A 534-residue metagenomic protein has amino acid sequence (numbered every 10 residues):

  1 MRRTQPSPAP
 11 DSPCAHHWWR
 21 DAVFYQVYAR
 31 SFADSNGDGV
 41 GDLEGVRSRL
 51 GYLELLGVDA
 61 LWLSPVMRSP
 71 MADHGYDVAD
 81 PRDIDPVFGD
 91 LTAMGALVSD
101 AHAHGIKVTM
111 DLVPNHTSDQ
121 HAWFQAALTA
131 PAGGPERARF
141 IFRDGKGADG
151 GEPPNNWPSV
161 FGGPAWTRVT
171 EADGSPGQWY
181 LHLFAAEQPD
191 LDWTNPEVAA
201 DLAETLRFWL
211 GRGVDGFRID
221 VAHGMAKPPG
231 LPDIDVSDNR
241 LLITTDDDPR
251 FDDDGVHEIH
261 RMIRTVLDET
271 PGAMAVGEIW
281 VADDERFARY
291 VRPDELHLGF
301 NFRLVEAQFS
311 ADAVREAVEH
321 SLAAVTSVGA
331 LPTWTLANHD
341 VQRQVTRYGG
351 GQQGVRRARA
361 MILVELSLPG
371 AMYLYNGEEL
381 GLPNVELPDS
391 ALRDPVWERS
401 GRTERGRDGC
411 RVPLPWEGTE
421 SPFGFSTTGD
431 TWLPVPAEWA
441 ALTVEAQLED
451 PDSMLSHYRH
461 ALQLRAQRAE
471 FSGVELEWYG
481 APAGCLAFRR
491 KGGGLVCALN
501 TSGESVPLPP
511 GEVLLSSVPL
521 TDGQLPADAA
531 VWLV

Functional and structural regions predicted by a protein language model:
R2-R207, G211, G224-A282, L414 (+1 more regions): Acidic/aromatic-lined carbohydrate-recognition and catalytic surfaces of CAZymes acting on diverse glycans
W18-R20, I234-N239, T244-P249, E258-T270 (+7 more regions): Loop/helix patches that line or flank the sugar-binding groove of alpha-linked glycan CAZymes
E44-S48, E54, T92, V98 (+3 more regions): Glycan-processing catalytic domains of CAZymes
L61, F217-I219: Hydrophobic residues within beta-strands of alpha/beta enzymes
S69-P70, H116-S118, P164-A165, R218 (+7 more regions): Flexible loop/turn segments at secondary-structure boundaries
E504-T521: Beta-strand-rich binding/interaction modules
T521-V534: C-terminal beta-strand-rich structural cap/linker in extracellular carbohydrate-active enzymes
